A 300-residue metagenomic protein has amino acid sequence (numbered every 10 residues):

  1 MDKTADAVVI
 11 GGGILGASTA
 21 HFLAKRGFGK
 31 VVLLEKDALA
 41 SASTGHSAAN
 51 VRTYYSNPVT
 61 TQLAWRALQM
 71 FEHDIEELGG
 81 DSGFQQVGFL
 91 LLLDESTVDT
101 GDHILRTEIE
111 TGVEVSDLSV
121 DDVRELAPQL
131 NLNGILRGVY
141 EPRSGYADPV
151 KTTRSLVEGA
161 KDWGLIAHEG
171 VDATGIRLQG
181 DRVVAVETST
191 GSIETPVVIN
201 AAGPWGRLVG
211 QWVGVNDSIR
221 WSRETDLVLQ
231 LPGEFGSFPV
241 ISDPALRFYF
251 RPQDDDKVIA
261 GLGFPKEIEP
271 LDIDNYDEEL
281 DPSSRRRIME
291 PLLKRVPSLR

Functional and structural regions predicted by a protein language model:
D2-L15, V32: Beta1/beta-strand and adjacent pyrophosphate-binding region of the FAD-binding site in flavoprotein oxidoreductases
L15, L39, W205: Conserved Rossmann-like nucleotide-cofactor binding loop
A24-T44: Glycine-rich FAD pyrophosphate-binding loop
A49-L126, R247-Y249: Dinucleotide-binding Rossmann-like beta1-alpha1 core, especially the glycine-rich loop that anchors the ADP
Q62-L63, L91-T100, V139-E158, H168 (+1 more regions): Short beta-strand to alpha-helix junction loop
V139-P196, W205: Helical element adjacent to the flavin cofactor pocket in flavoenzyme catalytic cores
S192-S237: Central helical "cap/lid" subdomain
N216, L231-R300: Active-site lid/adjacent beta-loop-alpha segment flanking the redox-cofactor pocket in flavoenzymes
